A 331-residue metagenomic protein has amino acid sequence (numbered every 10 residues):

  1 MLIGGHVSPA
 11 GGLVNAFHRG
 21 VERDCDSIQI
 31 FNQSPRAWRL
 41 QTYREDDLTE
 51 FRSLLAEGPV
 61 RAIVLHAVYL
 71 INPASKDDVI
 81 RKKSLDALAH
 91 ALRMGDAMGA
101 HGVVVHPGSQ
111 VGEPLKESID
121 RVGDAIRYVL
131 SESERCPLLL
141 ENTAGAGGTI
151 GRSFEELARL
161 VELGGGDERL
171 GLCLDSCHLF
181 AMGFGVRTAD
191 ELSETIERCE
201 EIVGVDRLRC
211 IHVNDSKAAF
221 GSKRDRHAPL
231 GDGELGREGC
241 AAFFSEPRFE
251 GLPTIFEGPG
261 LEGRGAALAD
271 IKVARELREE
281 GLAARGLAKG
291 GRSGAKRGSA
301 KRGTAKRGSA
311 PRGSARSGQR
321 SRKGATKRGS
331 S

Functional and structural regions predicted by a protein language model:
M1-A67, I71, S75-L92, E280-R297 (+5 more regions): N-terminal pre-domain/capping segments
H6-A10, Q33-P35, A67-L70, G108-Q110 (+4 more regions): Active-site beta-loop-alpha junctions enriched in small/polar residues
H18-C25, Y43-V64, A91-G99, R127-E134 (+3 more regions): Acidic (Asp/Glu)-rich catalytic clusters
G20, H66, S84, G95 (+5 more regions): Conserved, mostly hydrophobic/aromatic
I28, G123-P229: Acidic/histidine-rich catalytic cores of soluble enzymes
Q29, R209-H212, G251-G258: Conserved active-site loop/cleft motifs that coordinate metal ions or position small ligands
E57, P73-G171: Active-site acidic/histidine proton-transfer and metal-coordination neighborhood in alpha/beta enzyme cores
V79-L92, L115-Y128, S153-L163, D190-E197 (+2 more regions): Short, electropositive alpha-helical surface patch
